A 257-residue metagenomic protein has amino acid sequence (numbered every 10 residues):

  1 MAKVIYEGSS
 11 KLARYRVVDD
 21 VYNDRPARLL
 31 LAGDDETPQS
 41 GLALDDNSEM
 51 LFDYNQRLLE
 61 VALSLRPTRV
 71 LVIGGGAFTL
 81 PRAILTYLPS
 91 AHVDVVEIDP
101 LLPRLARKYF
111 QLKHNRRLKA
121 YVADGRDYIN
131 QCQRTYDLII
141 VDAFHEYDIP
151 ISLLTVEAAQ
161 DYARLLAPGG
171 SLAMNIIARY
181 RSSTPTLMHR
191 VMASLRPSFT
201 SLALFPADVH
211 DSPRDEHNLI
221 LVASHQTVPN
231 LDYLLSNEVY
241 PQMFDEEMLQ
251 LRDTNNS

Functional and structural regions predicted by a protein language model:
M1-L29, G33-T37, S201-S257: Soluble small-group transferase modules, centered on the S-adenosyl donor enzyme superfamily
D35-D53: N-terminal cap/recognition module
L44-D46, L112-H114, E246, D253: Generic structural "secondary-structure junction" signal
N47-A173, R181-M188, S198, D211-R214: The AdoMet/dcAdoMet-binding core of the Class I SAM-like
R190-S194, L219: Alpha-helical scaffold elements adjacent to nucleotide-binding pockets in ATP/GTP-utilizing enzyme cores
